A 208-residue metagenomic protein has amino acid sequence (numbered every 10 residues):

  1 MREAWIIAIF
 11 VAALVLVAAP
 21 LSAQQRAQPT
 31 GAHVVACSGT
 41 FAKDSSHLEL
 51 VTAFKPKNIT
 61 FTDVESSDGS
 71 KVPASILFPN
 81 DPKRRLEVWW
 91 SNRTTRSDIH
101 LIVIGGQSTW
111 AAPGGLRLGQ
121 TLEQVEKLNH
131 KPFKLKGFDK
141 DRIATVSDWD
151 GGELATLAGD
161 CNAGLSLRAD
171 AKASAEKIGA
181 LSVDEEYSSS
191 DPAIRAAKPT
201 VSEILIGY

Functional and structural regions predicted by a protein language model:
M1-A4: Positively charged n-region of N-terminal signal peptides that target proteins for export
I7-A18: Bacterial N-terminal signal peptides
L21-Y208: Short helix/turn-capping signatures at newly exposed starts of structured segments
